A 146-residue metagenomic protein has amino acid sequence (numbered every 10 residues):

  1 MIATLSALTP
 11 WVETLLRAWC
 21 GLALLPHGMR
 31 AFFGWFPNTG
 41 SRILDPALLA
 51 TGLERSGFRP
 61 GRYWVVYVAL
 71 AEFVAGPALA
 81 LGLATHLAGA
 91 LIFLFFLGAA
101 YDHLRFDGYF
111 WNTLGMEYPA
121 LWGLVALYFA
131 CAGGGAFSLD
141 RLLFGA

Functional and structural regions predicted by a protein language model:
M1-G40, L44, L48-R55, R59-L70 (+2 more regions): Extended, low-polarity transmembrane helix blocks
